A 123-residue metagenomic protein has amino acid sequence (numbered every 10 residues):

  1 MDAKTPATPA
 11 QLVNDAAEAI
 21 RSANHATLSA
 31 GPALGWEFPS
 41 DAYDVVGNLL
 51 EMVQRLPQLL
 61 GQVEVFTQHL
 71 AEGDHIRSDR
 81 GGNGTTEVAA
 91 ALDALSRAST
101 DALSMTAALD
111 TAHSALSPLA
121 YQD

Functional and structural regions predicted by a protein language model:
M1-L34: Leu/Val/Ala/Ile-rich N-terminal alpha-helices, chiefly Sec-type signal peptides and the beginnings
D2-A7, F38-G47: Transmembrane alpha-helix entry/boundary detector in multi-pass membrane proteins
Q11-A19, E51-G73: Amphipathic, heptad-repeat alpha-helices with coiled-coil/zipper character that mediate oligomerization and scaffolding
R21-P32, Q62-A90: Long, low-complexity or tandemly repetitive, helically biased scaffold regions used for multimeric assembly/adhesion
S29-S40, L116: Amphipathic, glycine/alanine/valine-rich membrane-attaching segments
Y43-V46, L50-P57, S96-S99, L103-T106: Short amphipathic alpha-helical segments with heptad-repeat character
N83-D123: Amphipathic alpha-helical binding modules
